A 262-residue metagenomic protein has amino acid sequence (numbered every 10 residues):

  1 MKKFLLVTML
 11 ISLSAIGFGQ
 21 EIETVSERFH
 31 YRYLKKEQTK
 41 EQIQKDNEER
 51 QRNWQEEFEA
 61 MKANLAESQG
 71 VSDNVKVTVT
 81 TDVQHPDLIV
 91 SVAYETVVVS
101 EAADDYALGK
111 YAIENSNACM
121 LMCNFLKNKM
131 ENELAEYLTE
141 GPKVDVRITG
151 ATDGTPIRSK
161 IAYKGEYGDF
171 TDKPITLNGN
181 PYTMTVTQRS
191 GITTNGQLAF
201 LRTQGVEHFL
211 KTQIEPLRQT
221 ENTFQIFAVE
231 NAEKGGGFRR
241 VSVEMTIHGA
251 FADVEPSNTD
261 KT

Functional and structural regions predicted by a protein language model:
M1-F4, Q20: Positively charged n-region of N-terminal signal peptides that target proteins for export
F4-L13: Sec-dependent N-terminal signal peptides
A15-V99: N-terminal targeting leaders that direct proteins to extracytoplasmic destinations
E27, V92-E114, M184-G191: Acidic/histidine-rich, surface-exposed loop or edge segments in extracytoplasmic proteins
E49, N53, A60, N117 (+4 more regions): Extracytoplasmic/secreted proteins, especially bacterial periplasmic and envelope-associated proteins
P86, T139-P142, S159-T262: Periplasmic OmpA/Pal-like peptidoglycan-binding modules at the C-termini of bacterial envelope proteins
A103, K110, G150-G154, A228-A232 (+1 more regions): A mature extracytoplasmic/lumenal domain signature
Y106, K110-L177, K211: Periplasmic peptidoglycan-binding/anchoring modules of Gram-negative envelope and division proteins
